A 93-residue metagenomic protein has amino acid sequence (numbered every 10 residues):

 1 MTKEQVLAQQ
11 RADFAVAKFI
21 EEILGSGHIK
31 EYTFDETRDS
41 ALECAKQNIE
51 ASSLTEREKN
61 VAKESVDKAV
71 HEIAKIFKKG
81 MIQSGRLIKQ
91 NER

Functional and structural regions predicted by a protein language model:
M1, I23-L24, I76, L87: Short, aromatic- and cysteine-enriched interfacial helices/patches that mediate contacts at lipid membranes
T2-Y32: N-terminal acidic leader/helix
I20-I23, I49, S53, F77: Juxtamembrane/membrane-water interface recognition
I29-K68: Acidic, low-complexity, intrinsically disordered interaction modules
